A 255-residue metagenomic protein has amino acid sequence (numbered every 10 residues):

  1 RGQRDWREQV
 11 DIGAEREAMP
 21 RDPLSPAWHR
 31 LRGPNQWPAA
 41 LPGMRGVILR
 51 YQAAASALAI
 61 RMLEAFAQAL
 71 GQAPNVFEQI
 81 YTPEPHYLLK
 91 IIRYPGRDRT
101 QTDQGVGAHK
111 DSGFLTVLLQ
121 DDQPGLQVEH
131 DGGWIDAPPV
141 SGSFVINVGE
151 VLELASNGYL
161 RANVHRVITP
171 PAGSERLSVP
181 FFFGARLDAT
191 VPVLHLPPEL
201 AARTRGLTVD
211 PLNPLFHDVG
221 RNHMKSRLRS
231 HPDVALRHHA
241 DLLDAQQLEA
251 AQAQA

Functional and structural regions predicted by a protein language model:
R1-Q3, L31, P42, L49-R50 (+1 more regions): C-terminal flanking tails of non-heme Fe-dependent oxygenases
R1-Y51: Non-heme Fe(II)-dependent double-stranded beta-helix
